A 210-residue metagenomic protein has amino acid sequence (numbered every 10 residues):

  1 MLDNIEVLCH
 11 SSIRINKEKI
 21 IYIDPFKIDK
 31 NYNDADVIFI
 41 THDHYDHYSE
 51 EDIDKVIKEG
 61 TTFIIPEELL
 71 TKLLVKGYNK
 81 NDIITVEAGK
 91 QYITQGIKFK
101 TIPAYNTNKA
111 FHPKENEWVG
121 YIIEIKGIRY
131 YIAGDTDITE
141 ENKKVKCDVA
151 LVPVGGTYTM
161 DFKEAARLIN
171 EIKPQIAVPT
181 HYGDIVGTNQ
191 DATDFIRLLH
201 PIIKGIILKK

Functional and structural regions predicted by a protein language model:
M1-N33, I84-K146, M160, K210: Core dinuclear metal-dependent hydrolase active-site scaffold
I5-E6, G77-Y92, K143, A166 (+1 more regions): Binuclear metal-ion centers of metallo-dependent hydrolases, dominated by the metallo-beta-lactamase
I15, H42, S49, F99 (+3 more regions): Divalent metal-coordination and catalytic microenvironments
I20-I21, V37, V149, I176: Short, Asp-centered acidic motifs that coordinate Mg2+ and/or phosphate in catalytic or ligand-binding sites
F26-K72, K146-L151: Active-site metal-binding motif and surrounding structural segment of the metallo-beta-lactamase
K27-I28, H44-Y45, E68-L70, E87-Q91 (+2 more regions): Short, acidic/turn-prone active-site loops that include or flank metal/cofactor- and phosphate-binding residues
I53-T107, V119-Y121, T193-I196: Portal/gating segments that form or line small-molecule/metal binding sites
I122-Q175, P179-T188: Metallo-beta-lactamase
